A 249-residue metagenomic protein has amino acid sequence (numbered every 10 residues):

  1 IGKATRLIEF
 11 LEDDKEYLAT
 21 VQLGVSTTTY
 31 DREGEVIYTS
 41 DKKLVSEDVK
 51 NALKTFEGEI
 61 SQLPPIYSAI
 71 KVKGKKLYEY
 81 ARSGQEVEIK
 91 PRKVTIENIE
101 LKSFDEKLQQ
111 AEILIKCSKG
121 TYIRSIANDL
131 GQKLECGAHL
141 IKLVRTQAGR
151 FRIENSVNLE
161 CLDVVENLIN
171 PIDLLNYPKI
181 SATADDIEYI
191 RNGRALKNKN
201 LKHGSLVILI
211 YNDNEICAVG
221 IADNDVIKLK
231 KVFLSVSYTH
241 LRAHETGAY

Functional and structural regions predicted by a protein language model:
I1-E154, A218-V219, V226-K228: RNA pseudouridine synthases
K3-L7, N198, G247: Glycine-rich nucleotide phosphate-binding loop and flanking beta-alpha elements of Rossmann-like dinucleotide-binding
L11, E47-K50, L114, Q132-R242: Accessory RNA 3′-end/elbow-binding domains used by RNA modification enzymes
G24, T183, T246: Residue-level signal for threonine
A243-Y249: A short, hydrophobic C-terminal helix/tail in secreted or cell-surface proteins
